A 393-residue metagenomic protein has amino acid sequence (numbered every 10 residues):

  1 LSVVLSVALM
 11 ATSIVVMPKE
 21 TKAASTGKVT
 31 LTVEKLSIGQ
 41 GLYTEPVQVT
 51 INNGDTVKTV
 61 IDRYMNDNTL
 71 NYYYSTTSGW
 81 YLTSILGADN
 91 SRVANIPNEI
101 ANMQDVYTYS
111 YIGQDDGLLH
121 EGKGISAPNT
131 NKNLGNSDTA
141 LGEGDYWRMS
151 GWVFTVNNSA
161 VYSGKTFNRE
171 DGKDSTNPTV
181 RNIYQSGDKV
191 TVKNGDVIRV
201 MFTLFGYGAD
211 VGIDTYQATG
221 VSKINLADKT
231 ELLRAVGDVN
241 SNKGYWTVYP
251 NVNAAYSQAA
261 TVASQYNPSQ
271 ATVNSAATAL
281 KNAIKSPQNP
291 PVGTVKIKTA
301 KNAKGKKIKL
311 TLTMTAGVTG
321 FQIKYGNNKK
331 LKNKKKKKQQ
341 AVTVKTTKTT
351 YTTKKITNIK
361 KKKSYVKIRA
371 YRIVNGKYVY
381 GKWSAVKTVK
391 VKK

Functional and structural regions predicted by a protein language model:
L1-A8: Sec-dependent N-terminal signal peptides
S2, S13, M17-P290: Ubiquitin-like/PB1-type beta-grasp interaction modules and other compact soluble beta-rich domains
T155-N157, I323-K332, K367-Y371: Predominantly extracellular/luminal cell-surface or secreted proteins
P290-G317, Y378-K393: Pro/Thr/Ser/Gly-rich low-complexity, intrinsically disordered linker/stalk tracts
G317-A341: Extracellular low-complexity, O-glycosylation-prone stalks/linkers
V342-K348: Short beta-strand segments within Ig-like beta-sandwich modules, predominantly Fibronectin type-III
T349-K355: Short S/T/G- and acidic-enriched coil/turn segments that sit immediately N-terminal to beta-strands in beta-sandwich
I356-G376: Beta-strand-rich modules
